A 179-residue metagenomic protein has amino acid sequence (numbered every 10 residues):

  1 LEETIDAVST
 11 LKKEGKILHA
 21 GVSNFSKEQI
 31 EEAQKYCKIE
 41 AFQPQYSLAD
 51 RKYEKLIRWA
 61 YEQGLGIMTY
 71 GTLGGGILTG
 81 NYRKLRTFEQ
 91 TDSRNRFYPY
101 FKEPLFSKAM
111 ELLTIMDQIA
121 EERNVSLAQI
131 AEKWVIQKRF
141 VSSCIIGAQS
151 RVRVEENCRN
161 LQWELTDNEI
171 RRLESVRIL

Functional and structural regions predicted by a protein language model:
L1-L179: Beta/alpha (TIM)-barrel catalytic core signal, keyed to glycine-rich beta->alpha loops juxtaposed to Asp/Glu that bind
